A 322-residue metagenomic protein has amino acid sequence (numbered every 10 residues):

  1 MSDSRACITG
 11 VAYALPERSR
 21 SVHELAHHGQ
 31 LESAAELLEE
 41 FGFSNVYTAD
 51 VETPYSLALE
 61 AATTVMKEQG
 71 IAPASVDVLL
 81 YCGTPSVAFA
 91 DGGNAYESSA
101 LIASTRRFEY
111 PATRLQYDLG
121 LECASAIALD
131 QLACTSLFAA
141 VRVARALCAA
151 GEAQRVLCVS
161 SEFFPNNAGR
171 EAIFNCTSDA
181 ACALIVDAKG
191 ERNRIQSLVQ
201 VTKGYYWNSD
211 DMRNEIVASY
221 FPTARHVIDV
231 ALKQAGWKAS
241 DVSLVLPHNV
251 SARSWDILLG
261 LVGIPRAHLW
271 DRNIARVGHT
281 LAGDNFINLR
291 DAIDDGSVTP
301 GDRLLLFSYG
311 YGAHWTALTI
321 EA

Functional and structural regions predicted by a protein language model:
M1-V51, R170-V230, Y309, A322: Condensing-enzyme catalytic core mediating Claisen C-C bond formation in acyl metabolism
L31-Y55, S86-V143, L147-E152, G260-N288: Conserved catalytic cysteine-centered active-site region of acyl-thioester-dependent Claisen-condensing enzymes
A61-D77, H226-S243, V262, A292 (+1 more regions): Phosphate/pyrophosphate-binding loops at sites that engage ATP/ADP/AMP, CoA/4′-phosphopantetheine, polyphosphate
A72-V78, S125, Q154, A239-S243 (+2 more regions): Short acidic capping loops at alpha-helix termini that bridge into adjacent secondary structure
C82-V87, Q131-T135, S160-P165, S308-A313: Acidic, glycine-rich active-site loops and adjacent beta-strand->loop/helix elements that engage anionic groups
A139-A146, C158-A181: Active-site glycine-rich loop that binds ribose-phosphate moieties when present
V245-W255, V277-T280: Glycine-rich phosphate-binding loops at beta-strand->alpha-helix junctions
A292-P300, T319-A322: Catalytic phosphate/nucleotide-handling subdomain of diverse soluble enzymes
